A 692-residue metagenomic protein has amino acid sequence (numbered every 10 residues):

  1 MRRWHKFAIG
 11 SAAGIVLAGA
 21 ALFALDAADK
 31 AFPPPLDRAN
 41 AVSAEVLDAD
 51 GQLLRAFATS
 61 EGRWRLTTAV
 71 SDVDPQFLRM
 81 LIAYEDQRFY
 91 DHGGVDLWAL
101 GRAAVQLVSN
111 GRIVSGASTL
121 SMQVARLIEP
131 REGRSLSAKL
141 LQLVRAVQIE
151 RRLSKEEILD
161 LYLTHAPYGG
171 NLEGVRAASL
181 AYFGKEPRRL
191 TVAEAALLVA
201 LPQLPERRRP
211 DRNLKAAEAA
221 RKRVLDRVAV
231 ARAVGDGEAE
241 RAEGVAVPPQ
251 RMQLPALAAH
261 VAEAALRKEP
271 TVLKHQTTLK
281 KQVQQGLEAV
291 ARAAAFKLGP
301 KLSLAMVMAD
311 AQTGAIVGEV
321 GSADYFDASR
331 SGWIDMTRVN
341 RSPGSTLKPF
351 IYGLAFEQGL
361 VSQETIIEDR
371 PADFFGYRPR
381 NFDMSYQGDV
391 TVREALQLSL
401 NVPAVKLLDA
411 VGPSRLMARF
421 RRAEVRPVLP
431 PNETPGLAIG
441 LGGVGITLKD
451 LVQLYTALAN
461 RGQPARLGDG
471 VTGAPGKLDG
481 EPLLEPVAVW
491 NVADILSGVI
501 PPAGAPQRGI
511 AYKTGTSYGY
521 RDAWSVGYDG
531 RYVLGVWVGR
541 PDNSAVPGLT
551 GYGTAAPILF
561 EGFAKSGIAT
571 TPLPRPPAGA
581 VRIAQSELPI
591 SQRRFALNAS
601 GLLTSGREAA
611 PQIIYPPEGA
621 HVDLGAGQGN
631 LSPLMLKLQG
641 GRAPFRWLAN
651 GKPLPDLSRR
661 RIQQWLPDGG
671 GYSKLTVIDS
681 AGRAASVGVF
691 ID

Functional and structural regions predicted by a protein language model:
M1-A49, R88, V108: N-terminal type II signal-anchor transmembrane helix that functions as the membrane-insertion/stop-transfer segment
M1-W4, V16-G19, P34, L47 (+4 more regions): Soluble, non-transmembrane domains of envelope/secretory-pathway proteins that act on or interact with carbohydrate
A18-L22, R112-Q285, A289, R380 (+4 more regions): Non-catalytic, structured segments within soluble enzyme domains
M80-I82, V228, L287, G314 (+7 more regions): Active-site SXXK
Y90-L100, E173-R176, D236-A239, R330 (+3 more regions): Short, well-structured active-site flanking segments
S109-R134, R188, R251-R267, V361-L416 (+2 more regions): Conserved catalytic neighborhood of penicillin-recognizing serine enzymes
A146, P202-A220, T271-V283, A293-K297 (+7 more regions): Active-site loop and adjoining helix of the penicillin-binding protein/serine DD-peptidase-beta-lactamase fold
T277-L298, M308-D310, E319, D327-M336 (+3 more regions): A penicillin-recognizing enzyme superfamily signal
